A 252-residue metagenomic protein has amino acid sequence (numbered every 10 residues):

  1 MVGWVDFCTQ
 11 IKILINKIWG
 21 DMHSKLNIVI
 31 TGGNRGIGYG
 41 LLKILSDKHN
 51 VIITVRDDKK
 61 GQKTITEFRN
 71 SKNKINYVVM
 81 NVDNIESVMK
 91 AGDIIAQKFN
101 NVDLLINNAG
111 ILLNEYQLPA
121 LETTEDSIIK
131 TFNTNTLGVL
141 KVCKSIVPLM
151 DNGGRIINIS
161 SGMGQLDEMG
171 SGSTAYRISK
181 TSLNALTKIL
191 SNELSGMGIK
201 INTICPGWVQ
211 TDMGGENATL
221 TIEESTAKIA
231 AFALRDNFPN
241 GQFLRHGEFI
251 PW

Functional and structural regions predicted by a protein language model:
I30-T31, N107-N108, R155-S161, K200-C205: Structural signature of the Rossmann-like NAD(P)-dependent dehydrogenase/reductase core
N34-R35: Conserved glycine-rich cofactor-binding loop
H49-K63: Conserved glycine-rich Rossmann-like NAD(P)H-binding loop of the short-chain dehydrogenase/reductase
D58, V79-K90: The beta1-alpha1 cofactor-binding region of Rossmann-like NAD(H)/NADP(H)-dependent oxidoreductases
I106, V142-I146, M150, L186-T187: Hydrophobic positions on the long internal alpha-helix of Rossmann-like NAD(P)-dependent oxidoreductase domains
I111-L112, L118-K130, G154-S195: Catalytic loop of short-chain dehydrogenase/reductase
G196, T203-I204, G215-W252: C-terminal helical subdomain
